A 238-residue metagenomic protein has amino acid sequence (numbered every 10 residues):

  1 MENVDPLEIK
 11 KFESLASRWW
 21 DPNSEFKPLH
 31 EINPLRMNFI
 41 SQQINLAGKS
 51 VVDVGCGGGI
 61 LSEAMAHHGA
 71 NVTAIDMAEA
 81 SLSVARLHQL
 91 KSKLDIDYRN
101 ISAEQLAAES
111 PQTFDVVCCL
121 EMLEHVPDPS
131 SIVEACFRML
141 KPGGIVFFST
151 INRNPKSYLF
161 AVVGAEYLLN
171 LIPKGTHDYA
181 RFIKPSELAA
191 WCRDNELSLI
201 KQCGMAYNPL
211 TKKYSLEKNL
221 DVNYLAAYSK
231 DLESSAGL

Functional and structural regions predicted by a protein language model:
M1-W20: N-terminal, positively charged/glycine-rich alpha-helical extensions of SAM-dependent methyltransferases
D21-I40: Conserved SAM-binding loop and adjacent beta-strand
M37-I44, K49-K156, A226-K230: Conserved SAM-binding loop
D97-R99, I200-C203: General small-molecule cofactor/ligand-binding pocket signal
T150, N170-E187: Acceptor-substrate binding/catalytic loop of class I
S157-Y167: Short, flexible, mixed-charge acidic loops at enzyme active sites
A180-E196, Q202: Short alpha-helix
K213-L238: Core SAM-dependent methyltransferase catalytic element
